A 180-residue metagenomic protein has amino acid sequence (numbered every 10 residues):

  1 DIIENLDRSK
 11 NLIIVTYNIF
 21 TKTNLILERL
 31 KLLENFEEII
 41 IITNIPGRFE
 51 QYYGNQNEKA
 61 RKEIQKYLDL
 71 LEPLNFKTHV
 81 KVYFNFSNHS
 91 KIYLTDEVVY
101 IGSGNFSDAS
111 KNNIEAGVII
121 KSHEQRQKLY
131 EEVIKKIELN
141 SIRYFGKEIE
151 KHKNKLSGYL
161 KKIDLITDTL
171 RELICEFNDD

Functional and structural regions predicted by a protein language model:
I2-F76, E176-D180: Primarily the HKD phosphodiesterase
N11, E38, K91, V98-V99: Beta-sheet entry/capping signal
N18-K22, S87, E97: Short beta->alpha connector loops
I42-N44, N85, G102-S103, K121: Generic beta-sheet signal
N55-E58, D96-I101: Short, surface-exposed amphipathic charged segments that create phosphate/polyanion-binding patches used for binding
K81-K91, S103, A109-S110: Conserved RecA-like P-loop NTPase helicase motor core
S90-L94, V118-I119: Short beta-strand scaffold segments in enzyme catalytic cores
Y100-D179: Signature of lipid phosphatidyltransferase scaffolds
